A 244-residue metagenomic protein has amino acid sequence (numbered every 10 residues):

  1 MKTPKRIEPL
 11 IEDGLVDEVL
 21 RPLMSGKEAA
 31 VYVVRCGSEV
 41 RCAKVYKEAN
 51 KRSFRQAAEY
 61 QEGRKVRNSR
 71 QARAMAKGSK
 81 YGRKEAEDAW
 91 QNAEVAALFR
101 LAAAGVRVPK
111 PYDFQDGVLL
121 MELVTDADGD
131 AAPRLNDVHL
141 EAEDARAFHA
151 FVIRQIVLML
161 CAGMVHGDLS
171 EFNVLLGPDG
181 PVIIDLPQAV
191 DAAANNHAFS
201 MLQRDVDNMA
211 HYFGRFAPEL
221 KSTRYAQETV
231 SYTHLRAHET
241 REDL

Functional and structural regions predicted by a protein language model:
T3-L10, L15-D130: Conserved ATP-binding subdomain of kinase catalytic cores across diverse folds
R41, F172-H211: Catalytic activation segment of kinase domains across protein kinase-like and atypical kinase folds
A131-L140: AlphaC helix of the protein kinase catalytic domain
H139-A147: Activation segment of protein kinase catalytic domains, centered on the conserved DFG
R146-V157: Amphipathic alpha-helical segments that line or abut small-molecule/effector binding pockets and mediate allosteric
V157-G163: Protein kinase catalytic-loop region centered on the HRD/HxD motif
M164-G167, E171: Catalytic-loop of the protein kinase fold
T233-T240: Conserved small/polar residues in nucleotide/adenosyl-binding loops
